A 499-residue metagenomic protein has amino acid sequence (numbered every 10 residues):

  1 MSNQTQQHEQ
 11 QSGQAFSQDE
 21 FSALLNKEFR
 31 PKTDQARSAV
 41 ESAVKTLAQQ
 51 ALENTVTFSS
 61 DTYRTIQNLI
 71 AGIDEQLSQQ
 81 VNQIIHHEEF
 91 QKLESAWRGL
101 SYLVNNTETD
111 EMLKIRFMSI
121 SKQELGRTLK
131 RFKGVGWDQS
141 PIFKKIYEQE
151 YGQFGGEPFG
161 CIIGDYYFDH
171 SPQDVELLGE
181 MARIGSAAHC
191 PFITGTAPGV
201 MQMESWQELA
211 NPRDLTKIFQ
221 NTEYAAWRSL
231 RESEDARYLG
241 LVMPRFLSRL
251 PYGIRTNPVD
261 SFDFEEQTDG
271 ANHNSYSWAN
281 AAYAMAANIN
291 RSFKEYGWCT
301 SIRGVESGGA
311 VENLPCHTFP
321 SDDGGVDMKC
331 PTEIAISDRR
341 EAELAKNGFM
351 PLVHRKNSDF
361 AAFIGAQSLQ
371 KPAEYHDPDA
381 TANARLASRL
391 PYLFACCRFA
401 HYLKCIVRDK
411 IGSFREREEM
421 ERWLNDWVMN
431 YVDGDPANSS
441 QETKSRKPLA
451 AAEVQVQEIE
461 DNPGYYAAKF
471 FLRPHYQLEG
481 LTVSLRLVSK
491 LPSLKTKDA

Functional and structural regions predicted by a protein language model:
S2-K130: N-terminal-proximal low-complexity accessory segments that begin disordered and transition into the first
Q76, Q80, A96-L103, I184 (+3 more regions): Generic, well-ordered alpha-helical scaffold segments in large soluble proteins
W97-R116, G126-G156, Q173-A182: Core mixed alpha/beta domains of very large multi-subunit molecular machines
V135, E150-P331: Extended, regular secondary-structure scaffolds
F262-W423, V483: Long, contiguous, structured domain-core segments that constitute the functional module of a protein
E419-A437, K444-S445: Short, hydrophobic/π-rich interface segment
A437-P463: Short, structured protein-protein interaction patches enriched in aromatics and acidic/basic residues, typified by
E453-A499: C-terminal edge-of-domain segments
